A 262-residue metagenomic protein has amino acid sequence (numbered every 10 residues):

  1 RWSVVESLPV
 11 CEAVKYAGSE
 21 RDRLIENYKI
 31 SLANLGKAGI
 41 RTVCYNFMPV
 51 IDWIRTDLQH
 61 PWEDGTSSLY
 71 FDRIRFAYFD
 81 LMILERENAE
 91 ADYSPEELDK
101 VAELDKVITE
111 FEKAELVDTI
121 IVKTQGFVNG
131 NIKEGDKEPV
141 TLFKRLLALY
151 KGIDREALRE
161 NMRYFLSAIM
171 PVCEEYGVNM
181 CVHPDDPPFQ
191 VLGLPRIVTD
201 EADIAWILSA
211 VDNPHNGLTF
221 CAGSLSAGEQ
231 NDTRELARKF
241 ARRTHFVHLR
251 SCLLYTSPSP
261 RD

Functional and structural regions predicted by a protein language model:
R1, E6-A13, A17: N-terminal substrate-binding region of glycoside hydrolase catalytic domains
W2-E6, V43-Y45, M180-V182, N216-F220 (+1 more regions): Hydrophobic faces of well-ordered beta-strands that scaffold small-molecule active sites in alpha/beta enzyme cores
L8-P9, F47-I51, P184-Q190, A222-S226 (+1 more regions): Active-site-proximal loop/turn and secondary-structure-junction residues that shape catalytic pockets, frequently
V14-G217: Active-site acidic/histidine proton-transfer and metal-coordination neighborhood in alpha/beta enzyme cores
L192-G193, E229-N231: Short, well-ordered secondary-structure micro-motifs
E201-A205, D212-E229, E235-R238: Catalytic core of soluble alpha/beta enzymes
R238-L253: Aromatic-lined glycan-binding groove of carbohydrate-active enzymes
Y255-D262: Conserved small/polar residues in nucleotide/adenosyl-binding loops
